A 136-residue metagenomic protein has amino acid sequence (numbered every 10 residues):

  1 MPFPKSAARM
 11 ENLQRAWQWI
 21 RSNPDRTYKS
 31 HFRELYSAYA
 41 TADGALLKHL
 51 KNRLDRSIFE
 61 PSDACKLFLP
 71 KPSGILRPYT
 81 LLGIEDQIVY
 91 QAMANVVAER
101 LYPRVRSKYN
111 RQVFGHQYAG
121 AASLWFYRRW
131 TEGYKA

Functional and structural regions predicted by a protein language model:
M1-A136: Conserved two-metal-ion catalytic palm core of "right-hand" nucleic acid polymerases, unifying RNA-dependent RNA
